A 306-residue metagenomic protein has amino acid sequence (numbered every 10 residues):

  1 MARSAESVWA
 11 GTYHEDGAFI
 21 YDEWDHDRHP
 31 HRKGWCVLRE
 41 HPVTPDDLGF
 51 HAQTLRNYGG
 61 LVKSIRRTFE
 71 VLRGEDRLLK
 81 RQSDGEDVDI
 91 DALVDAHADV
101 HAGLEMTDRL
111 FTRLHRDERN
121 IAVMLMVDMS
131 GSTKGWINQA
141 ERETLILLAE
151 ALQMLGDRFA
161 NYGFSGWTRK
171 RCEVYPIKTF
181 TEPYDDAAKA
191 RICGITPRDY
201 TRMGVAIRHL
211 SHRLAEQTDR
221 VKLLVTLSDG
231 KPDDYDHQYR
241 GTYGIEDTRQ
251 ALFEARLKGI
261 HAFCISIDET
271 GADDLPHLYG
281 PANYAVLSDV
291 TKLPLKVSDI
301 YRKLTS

Functional and structural regions predicted by a protein language model:
M1-I121, I137: Negatively charged
D46-H51, L125-W136, K189-T196, D236-H237: Glycine- and acidic
T112-D117, L214-Q217, E254: Replace "in large, NTP-powered and nucleic-acid-processing enzymes" with "in large, NTP-powered factors and other
H115-P183, L223-T226, F263-T270: Von Willebrand factor
I137-E141, D199-I207, G244, L293 (+1 more regions): Phosphate/oxyanion-binding active-site loops and adjacent basic polyanion-contact surfaces
K170-K222, P232, I265-E269: Von Willebrand factor
G230-P276: VWA/integrin I-like adhesion module and closely mimicked acidic/polar interface patches used
P281-S306: C-terminal helix of von Willebrand factor
